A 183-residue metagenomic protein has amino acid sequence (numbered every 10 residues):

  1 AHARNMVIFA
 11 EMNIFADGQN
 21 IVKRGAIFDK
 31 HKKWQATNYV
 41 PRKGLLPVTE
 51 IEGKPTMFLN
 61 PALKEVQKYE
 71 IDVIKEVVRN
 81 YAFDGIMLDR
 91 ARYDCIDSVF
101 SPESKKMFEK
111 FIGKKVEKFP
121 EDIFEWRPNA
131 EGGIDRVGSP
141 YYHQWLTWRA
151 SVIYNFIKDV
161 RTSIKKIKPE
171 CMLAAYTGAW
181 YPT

Functional and structural regions predicted by a protein language model:
A1, E70, V77, I86-D89 (+1 more regions): Conserved, mostly hydrophobic/aromatic
V7-D17, M87-D94, W126-R127, Y142-T183: Aromatic-lined carbohydrate-recognition surfaces of secreted/lumenal glycan-active proteins
F9-N80: Active-site-adjacent "subsite" loops/lids of carbohydrate-active enzymes
G18-N20, R24-G25, N80-Y142: Active-site-proximal loop/short-helix segments that contain or immediately flank catalytic acid/base residue(s)
N38, I112, A130, R149-V152: Short, isolated positions within intrinsically disordered regulatory regions of eukaryotic proteins
M57-P61, G133-V152: Surface-exposed cleft-lining segments at the edges of enzyme active sites
